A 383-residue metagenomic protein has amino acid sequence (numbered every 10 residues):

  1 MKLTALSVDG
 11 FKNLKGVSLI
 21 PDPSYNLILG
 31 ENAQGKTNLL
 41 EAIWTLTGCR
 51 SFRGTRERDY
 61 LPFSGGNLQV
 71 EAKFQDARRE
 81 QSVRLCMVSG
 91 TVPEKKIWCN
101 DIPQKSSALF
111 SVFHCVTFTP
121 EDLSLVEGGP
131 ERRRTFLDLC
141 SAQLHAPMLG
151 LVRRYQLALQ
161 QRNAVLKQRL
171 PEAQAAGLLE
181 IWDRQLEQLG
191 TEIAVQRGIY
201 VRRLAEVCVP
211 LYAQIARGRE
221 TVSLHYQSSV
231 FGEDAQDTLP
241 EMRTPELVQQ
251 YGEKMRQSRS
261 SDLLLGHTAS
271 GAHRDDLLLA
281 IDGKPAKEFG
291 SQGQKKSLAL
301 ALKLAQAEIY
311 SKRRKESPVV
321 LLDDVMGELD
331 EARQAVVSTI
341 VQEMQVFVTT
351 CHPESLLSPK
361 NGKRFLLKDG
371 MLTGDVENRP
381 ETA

Functional and structural regions predicted by a protein language model:
M1-E31, A173-V319, E328-T339, Q345 (+2 more regions): Conserved NTPase motor "head" modules and their coupling/switch loops across ABC/AAA+ ATPases, GTPases, and GHKL ATPases
K36: Conserved lysine of the Walker
T45-E57, A305-R313: Post-Walker A helix-loop "phosphate-sensing" segment adjacent to the P-loop in P-loop NTPases
G48-R132, D138-M148, V207-P210, L247 (+1 more regions): Nucleotide-state sensing region of NTPase/ATPase domains
A72, Q345-H352: Structural recognition of the conserved hydrophobic beta-strand(s) that form the central parallel beta-sheet of P-loop
S124-L125, E131-E180, R184-E187: Long, charged N-terminal accessory/stalk domains
D323-V325: Walker B catalytic acidic pair
